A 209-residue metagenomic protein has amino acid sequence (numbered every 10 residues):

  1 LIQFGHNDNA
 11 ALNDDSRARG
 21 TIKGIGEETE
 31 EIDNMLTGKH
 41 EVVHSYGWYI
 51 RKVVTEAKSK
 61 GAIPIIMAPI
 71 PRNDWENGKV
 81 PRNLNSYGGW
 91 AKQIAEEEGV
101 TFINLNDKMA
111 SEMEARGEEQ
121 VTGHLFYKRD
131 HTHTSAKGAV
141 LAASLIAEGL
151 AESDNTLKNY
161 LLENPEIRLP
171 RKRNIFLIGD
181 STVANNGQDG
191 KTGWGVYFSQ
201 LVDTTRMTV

Functional and structural regions predicted by a protein language model:
L1, R19-T21, N164-V209: Serine-esterase "nucleophile elbow" of acetyl-processing enzymes
L1-A136, V140, S144-D154, Y197: Alpha-helical cap/lid subdomain in secreted, periplasmic, or secretory-pathway luminal O-acyl-processing enzymes
L145-R171: Charge-patterned, long linear interaction tracts outside catalytic cores
